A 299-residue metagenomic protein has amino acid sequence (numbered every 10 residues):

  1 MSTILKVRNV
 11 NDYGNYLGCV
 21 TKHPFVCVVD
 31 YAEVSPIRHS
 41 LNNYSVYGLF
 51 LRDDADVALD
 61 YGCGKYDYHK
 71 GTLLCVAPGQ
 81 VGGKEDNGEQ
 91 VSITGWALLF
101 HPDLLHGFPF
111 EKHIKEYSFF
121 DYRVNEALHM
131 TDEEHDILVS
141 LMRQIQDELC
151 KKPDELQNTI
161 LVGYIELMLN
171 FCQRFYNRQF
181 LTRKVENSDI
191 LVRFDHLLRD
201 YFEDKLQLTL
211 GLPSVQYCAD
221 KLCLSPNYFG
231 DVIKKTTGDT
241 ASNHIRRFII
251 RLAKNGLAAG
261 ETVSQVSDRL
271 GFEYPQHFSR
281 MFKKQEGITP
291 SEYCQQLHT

Functional and structural regions predicted by a protein language model:
M1-D67: Generic protein-terminus/edge-of-domain signal
C63-A77: Short acidic-glycine-tyrosine-enriched beta hairpin
G71, F229, H277-F278, F282: Short hydrophobic/aromatic patch on the recognition helix
N87-K151: A hydrophobic/aromatic-rich effector-binding and dimerization subdomain of bacterial HTH-type transcriptional regulators
D136-R199: An amphipathic alpha-helical interaction segment
V162, K184-L222, N243-E261: A short, Lys/Arg-enriched amphipathic alpha-helix from helix-turn-helix/homeodomain DNA-binding modules
K235-E273, Q295-T299: Terminal helix-turn-helix DNA-binding modules in bacterial transcription factors
S279-T299: …primarily DNA-binding HTH/wHTH and HhH modules…
